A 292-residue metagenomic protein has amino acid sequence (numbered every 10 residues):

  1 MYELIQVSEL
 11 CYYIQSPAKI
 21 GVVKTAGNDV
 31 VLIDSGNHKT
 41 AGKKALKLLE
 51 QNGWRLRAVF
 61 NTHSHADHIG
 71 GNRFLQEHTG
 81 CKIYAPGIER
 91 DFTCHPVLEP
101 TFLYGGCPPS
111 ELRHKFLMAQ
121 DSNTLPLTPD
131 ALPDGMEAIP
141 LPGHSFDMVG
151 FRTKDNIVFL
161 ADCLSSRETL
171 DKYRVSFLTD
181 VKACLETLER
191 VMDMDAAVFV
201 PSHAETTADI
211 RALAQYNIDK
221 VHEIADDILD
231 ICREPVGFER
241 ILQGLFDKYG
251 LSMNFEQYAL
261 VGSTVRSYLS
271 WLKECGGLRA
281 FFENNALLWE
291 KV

Functional and structural regions predicted by a protein language model:
M1-N52, G150-D162: Conserved beta-strand hairpin/beta-sheet module of binuclear metal-dependent hydrolase folds, prominently
L10, V23, D34, L49 (+9 more regions): Divalent metal-coordination and catalytic microenvironments
Y12, F60, Y84, L125-L127 (+3 more regions): Hydrophobic/aromatic beta-strand patches that form the interior of the parallel beta-sheet core in alpha/beta enzyme
I14-S16, L132, L141-S145: A short catalytic or substrate-binding loop motif that flags glycine-/basic-rich loops and adjacent residues that bind
D29, K43, E50, G70 (+8 more regions): A structural signal for the main folded, soluble domain(s) of proteins
N37-K39, E137-A225: Metallo-beta-lactamase
T40-L132: Active-site HxH/HxHxD metal-binding segment of metal-dependent hydrolases
D230-V292: C-terminal regulatory/interaction regions
